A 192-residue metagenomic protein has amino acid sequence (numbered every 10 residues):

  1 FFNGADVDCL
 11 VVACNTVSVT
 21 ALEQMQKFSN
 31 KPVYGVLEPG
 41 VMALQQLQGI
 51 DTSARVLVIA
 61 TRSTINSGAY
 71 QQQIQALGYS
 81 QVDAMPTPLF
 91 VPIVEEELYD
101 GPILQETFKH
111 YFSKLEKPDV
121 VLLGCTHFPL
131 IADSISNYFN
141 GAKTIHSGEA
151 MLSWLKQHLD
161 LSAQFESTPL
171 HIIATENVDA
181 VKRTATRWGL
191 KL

Functional and structural regions predicted by a protein language model:
F1-L192: Non-catalytic structural scaffold of enzyme domains
